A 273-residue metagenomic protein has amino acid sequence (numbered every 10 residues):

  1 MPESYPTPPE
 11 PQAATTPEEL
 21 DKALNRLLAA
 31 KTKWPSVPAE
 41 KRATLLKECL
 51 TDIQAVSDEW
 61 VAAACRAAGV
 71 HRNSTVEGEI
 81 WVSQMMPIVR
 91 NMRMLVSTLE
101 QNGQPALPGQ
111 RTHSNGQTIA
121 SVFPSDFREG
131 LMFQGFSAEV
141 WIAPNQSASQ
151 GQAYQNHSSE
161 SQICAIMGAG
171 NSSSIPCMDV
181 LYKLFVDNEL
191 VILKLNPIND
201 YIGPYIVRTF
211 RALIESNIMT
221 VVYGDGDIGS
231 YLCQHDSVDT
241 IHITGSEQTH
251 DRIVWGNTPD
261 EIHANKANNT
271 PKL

Functional and structural regions predicted by a protein language model:
M1-A148, N196-P197, T209-I214: N-terminal Rossmann-like NAD(P)+-binding subdomain of aldehyde/semialdehyde dehydrogenases
D21, S36, S158, N171-M178 (+6 more regions): Conserved structured core elements
N91, M167, K272-L273: A short, hydrophobic secondary-structure junction motif
E100, S114, G168, V222 (+1 more regions): Short glycine/serine/threonine-biased micro-segments
N115-R208: Substrate-binding/gating loop at the entrance of the active-site cleft, primarily in PLP-dependent aminotransferase-like
I163, A212-L273: Conserved NAD(P)+-binding/catalytic subdomain of aldehyde/semialdehyde dehydrogenases
